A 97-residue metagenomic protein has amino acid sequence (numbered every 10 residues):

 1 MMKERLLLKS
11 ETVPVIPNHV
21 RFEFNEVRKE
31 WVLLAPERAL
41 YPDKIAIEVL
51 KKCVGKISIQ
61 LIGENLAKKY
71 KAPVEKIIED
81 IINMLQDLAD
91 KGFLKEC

Functional and structural regions predicted by a protein language model:
M1-K51: Acidic, low-complexity/disordered tracts enriched in E/D and polar residues
R38-C97: Long, charge-rich, low-complexity alpha-helical segments
